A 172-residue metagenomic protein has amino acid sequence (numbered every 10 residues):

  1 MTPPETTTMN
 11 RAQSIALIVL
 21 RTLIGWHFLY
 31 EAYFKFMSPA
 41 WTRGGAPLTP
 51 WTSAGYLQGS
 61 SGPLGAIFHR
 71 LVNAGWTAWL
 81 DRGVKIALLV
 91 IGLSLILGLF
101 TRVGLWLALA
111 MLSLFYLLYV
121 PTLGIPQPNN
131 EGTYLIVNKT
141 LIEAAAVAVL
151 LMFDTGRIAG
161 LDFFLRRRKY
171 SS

Functional and structural regions predicted by a protein language model:
M1-V90, L97-S172: Extended, low-polarity transmembrane helix blocks
